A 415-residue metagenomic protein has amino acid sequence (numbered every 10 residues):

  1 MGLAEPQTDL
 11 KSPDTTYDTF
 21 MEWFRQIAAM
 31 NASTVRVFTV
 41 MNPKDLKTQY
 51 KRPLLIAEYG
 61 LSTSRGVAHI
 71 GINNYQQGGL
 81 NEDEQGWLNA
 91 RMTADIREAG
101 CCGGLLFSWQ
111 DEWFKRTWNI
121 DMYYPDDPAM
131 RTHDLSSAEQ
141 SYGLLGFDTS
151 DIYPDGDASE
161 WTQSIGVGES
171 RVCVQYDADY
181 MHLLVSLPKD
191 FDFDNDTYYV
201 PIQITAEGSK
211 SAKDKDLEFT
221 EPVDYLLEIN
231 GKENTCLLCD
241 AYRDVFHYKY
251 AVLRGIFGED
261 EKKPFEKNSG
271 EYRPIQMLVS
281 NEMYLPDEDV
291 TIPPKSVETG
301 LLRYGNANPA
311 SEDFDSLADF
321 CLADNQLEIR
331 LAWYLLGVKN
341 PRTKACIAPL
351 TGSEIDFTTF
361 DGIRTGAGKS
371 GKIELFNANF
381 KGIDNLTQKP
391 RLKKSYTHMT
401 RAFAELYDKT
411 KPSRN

Functional and structural regions predicted by a protein language model:
M1-L46: Active-site-adjacent substrate/metal-binding segments within catalytic domains of carbohydrate-active enzymes
A28-T34, Y50-L54, R97-G103: Loop/turn elements at helix/coil->beta-strand transitions in domains of secreted/extracellular proteins
Y50-M92, W109-W118: Active-site clefts of carbohydrate-active enzymes
G71, F107-G166, A402, L406-K409: Aromatic-rich peripheral "rim/lid" segments of glycoside hydrolase catalytic domains that contact and position glycan
G156, D179-P188, N325-W333: Short, well-ordered beta-strand segments enriched in hydrophobic/aromatic residues
I165-Y284, I347-K369: Surface-exposed, glycine/proline- and aromatic-rich loop segments on solvent-exposed faces across compartments
Y304-S316, C321-F376: Ser/Thr/Pro-rich, low-complexity mucin-like regions that serve as glycosylated stalks/linkers or repetitive adhesive
S353-N415: Long, compositionally biased interface segments
